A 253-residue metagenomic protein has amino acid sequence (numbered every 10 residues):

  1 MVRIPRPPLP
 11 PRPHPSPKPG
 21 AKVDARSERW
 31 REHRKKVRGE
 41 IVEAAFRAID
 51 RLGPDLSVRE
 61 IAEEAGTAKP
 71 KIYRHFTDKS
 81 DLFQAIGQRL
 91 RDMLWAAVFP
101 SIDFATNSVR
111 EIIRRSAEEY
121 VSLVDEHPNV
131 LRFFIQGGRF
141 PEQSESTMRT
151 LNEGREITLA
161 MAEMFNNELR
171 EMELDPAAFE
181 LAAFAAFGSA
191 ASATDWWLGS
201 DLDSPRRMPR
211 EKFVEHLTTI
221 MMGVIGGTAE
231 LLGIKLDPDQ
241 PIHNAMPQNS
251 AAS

Functional and structural regions predicted by a protein language model:
M1-K36, A229-S253: N-terminal intrinsically disordered/low-complexity leader segments
W30, V37-A44, S57, A182: N-terminal positioning helix adjacent to the helix-turn-helix/winged-helix DNA-binding module
K36-A45, I61, I86-L90, L94 (+1 more regions): Generic hydrophobic, amphipathic alpha-helix propensity
E40, R51-D81, A85: Helix-turn-helix
I86-I112, I135: Amphipathic alpha-helical linker/stalk segments
P100-N129, P176, A186, V214: Hydrophobic alpha-helical connector segments
S122, E126-A160, E173-P176, R207: Short secondary-structure transition hinges
S144-R170, E180-D195, E215-G223: Amphipathic alpha-helical packing segments from all-alpha helical-bundle domains
